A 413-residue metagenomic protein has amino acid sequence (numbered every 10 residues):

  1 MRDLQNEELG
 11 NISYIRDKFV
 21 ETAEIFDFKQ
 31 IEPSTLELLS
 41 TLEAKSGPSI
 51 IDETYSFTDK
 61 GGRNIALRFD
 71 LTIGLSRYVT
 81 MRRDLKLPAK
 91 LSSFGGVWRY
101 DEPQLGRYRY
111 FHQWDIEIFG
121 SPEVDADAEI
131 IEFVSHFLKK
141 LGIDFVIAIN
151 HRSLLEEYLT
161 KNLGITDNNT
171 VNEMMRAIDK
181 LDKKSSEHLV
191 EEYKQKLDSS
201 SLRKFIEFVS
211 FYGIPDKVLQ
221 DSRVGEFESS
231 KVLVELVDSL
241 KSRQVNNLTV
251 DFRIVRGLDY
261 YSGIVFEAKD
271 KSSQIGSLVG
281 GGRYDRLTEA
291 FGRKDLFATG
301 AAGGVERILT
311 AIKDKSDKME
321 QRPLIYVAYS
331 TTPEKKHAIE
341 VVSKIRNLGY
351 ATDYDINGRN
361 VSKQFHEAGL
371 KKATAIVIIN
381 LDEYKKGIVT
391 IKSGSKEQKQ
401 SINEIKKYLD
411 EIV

Functional and structural regions predicted by a protein language model:
M1-L9: Auxiliary tRNA-acceptor-end handling modules of aminoacyl-tRNA synthetases
E8-F26, E37-S40, T72-L85, L91-I143 (+1 more regions): Positively charged, Gly/Ser-enriched RNA/tRNA-binding surfaces
I31, T35-I65: Polyanion/phosphate-binding surface patch
E53-D59, G164-S185, D270: Acidic, His- and aromatic-enriched active-site or binding-groove loops in soluble protein domains that engage sugars
Y110-W114, I149-E157: Short, conserved phosphate-binding/catalytic loop or strand-edge motifs used in phosphoryl-/nucleotidyl-transfer
F133-K140, L154-L163: Hydrophobic mid-domain F-helix/FG-region of cytochrome P450s
F145-I149, K180: Internal, well-ordered alpha/beta segment that forms a basic, Gly-enriched binding/recognition surface
